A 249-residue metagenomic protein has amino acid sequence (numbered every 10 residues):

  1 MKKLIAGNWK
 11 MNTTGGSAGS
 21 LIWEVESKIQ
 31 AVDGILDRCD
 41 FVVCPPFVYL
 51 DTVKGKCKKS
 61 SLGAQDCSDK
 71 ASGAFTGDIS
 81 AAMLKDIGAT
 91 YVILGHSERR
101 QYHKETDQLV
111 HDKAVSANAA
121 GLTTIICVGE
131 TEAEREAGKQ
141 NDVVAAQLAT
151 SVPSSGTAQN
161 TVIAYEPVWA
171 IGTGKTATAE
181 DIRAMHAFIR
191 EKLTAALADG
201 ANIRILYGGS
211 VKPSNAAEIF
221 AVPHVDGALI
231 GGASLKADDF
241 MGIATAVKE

Functional and structural regions predicted by a protein language model:
M1-E249: Active-site loop-to-helix "anion-binding N-cap" substructures in soluble metabolic enzymes
